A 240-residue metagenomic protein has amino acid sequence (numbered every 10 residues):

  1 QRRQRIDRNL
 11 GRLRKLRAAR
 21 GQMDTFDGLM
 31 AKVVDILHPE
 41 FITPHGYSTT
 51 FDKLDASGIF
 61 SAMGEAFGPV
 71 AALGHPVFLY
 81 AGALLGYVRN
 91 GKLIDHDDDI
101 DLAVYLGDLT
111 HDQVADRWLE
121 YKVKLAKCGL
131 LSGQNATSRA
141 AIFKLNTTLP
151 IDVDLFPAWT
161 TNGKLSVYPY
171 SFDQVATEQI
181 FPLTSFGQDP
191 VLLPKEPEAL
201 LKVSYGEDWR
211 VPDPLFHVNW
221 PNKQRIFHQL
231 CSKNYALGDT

Functional and structural regions predicted by a protein language model:
Q1-L79: Helical scaffold of the NTase/Pol beta-like nucleotidyltransferase catalytic core
S48-D55, I59-E65, A71, Y121-K164 (+5 more regions): Conserved catalytic core of two-metal-ion nucleotidyltransferases
F67-D98: Active-site nucleotide-donor binding segment shared across nucleotidyl transfer reactions
H75, K127-L131, G206-W209: Short aromatic/hydrophobic-glycine micro-motifs
A81-L84, L106-D108, P157-W159, P190: Short, flexible loop/turn elements at secondary-structure junctions
Y87, D112-D116: Extended catalytic core of nucleotide-activated donor transferases of GT-like folds
G91-D112, Q188: Catalytic metal-binding acidic patch
L200, S204-P212: Glycine-rich, aromatic-lined ligand/substrate-binding cores of catalytic and carbohydrate-binding domains
